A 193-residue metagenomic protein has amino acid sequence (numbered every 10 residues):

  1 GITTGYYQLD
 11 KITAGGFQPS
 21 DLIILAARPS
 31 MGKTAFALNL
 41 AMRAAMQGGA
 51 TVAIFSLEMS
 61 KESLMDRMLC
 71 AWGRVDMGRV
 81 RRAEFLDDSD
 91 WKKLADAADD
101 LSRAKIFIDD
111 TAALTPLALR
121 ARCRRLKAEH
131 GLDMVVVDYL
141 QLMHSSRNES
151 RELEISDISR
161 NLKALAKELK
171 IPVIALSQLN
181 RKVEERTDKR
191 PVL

Functional and structural regions predicted by a protein language model:
G1-I12: N-terminal pre-Walker A segment at the start of P-loop NTPase domains
K11-T13, N39, M46-G131, S145: Cytosolic-facing regulatory segments adjacent to core modules
Q18-I23, A27, A50: Pre-Walker A (Motif I) flank of P-loop NTPase domains
S30: Walker A (P-loop) phosphate-binding loop of P-loop NTPases
K33: Conserved lysine of the Walker
R43-M46, E154-A175: Substrate-engagement module of ASCE P-loop NTPases
K182-L193: Short, electropositive alpha-helical surface patch
